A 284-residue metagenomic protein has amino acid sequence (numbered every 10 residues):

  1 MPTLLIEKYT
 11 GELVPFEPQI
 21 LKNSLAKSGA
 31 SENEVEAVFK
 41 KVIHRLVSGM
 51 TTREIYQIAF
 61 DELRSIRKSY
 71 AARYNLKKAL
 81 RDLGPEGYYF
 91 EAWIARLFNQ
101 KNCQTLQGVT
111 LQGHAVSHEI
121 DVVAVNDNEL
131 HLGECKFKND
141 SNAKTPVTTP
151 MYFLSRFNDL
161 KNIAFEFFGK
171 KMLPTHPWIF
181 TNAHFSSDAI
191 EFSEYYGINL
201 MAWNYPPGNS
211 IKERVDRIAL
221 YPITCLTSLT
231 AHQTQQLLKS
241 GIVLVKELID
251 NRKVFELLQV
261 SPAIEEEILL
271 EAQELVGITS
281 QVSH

Functional and structural regions predicted by a protein language model:
M1-L83: Long, C-terminal-biased catalytic regions of enzyme "large/alpha" subunits
E17, V35-V38, L173, A219 (+1 more regions): N-terminal alpha-helical segment
E32, L63-Y221, L238-K239: Intrinsically disordered, low-complexity Ser/Thr/Pro/Gly-rich regulatory segments
A37, T110, Y205, I249-D250: Proline- and acidic/polar-enriched loop/turn elements at helix boundaries
L97, K101, D216-H284: C-terminal extensions
